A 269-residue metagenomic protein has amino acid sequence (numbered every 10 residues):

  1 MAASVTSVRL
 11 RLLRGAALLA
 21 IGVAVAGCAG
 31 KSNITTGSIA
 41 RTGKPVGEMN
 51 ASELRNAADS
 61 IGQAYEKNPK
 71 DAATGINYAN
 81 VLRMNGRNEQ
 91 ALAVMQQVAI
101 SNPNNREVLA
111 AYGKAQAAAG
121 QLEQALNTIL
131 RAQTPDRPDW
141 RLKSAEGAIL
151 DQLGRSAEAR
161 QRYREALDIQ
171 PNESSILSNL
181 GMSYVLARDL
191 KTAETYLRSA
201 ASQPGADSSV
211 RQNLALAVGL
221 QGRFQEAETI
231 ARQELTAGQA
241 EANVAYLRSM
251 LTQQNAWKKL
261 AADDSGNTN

Functional and structural regions predicted by a protein language model:
G22-N77, V81-N85, A93, N269: N-terminal leader/linker segments that initiate helical-solenoid repeat arrays
N33-T36, P204, S208-V210, L214-N269: Terminal, low-structured helical/coil segments at or just beyond the last alpha-helical repeat
K67, I100-N102, A132-D136, I169 (+2 more regions): Structural marker of alpha-solenoid helical repeat scaffolds
A72-A73, R106-E107, D139-R141, S156 (+3 more regions): Helix-start (N-cap) detector for alpha-helical repeat units in TPR-like alpha-solenoids, especially tetratricopeptide
